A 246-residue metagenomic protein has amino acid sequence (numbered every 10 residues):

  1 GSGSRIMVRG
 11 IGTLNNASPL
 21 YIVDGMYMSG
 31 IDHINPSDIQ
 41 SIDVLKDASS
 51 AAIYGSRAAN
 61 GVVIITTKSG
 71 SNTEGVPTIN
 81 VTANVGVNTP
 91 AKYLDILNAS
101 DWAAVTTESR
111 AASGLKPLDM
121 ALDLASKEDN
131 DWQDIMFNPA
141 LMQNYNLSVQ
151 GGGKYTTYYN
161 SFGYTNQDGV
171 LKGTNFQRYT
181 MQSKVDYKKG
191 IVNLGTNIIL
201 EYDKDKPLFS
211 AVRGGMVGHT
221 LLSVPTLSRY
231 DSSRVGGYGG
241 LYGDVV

Functional and structural regions predicted by a protein language model:
S4-M7, T13-N15, P19, G61 (+4 more regions): Residues embedded in well-ordered regular secondary structure
D24-A52: Short acidic/polar hinge/loop motifs at secondary-structure boundaries that mediate gating or recognition
L45, S49, Y54-G61, T66-S69: Periplasmic N-terminal soluble interaction domains immediately after the signal peptide in Gram-negative
L45, T66-K68, S148-G152, S161 (+2 more regions): Transmembrane beta-barrel domains of outer membrane proteins
Y54-G55, L171-N175: Short, solvent-exposed loop/turn segments at secondary-structure boundaries
A58, M142, F176-R178: Membrane-spanning beta-strands of outer-membrane beta-barrel proteins
K188, V192-K206, V235-V246: Face-selective signature of the C-terminal outer-membrane beta-barrel domain
